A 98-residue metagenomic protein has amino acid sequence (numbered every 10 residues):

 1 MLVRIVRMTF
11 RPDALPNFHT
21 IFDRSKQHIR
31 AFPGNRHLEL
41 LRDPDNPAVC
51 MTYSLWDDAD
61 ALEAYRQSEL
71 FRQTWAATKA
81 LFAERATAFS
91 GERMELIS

Functional and structural regions predicted by a protein language model:
L2, E39-A48, A76-S98: Glycine-rich beta-strand-turn "strand-cap" elements at beta-sheet edges
L2-T9, E39-R66: Short, well-ordered beta-strand segments in beta-rich or mixed alpha/beta enzyme and ligand-binding folds
T9-H19: Short, surface-exposed ligand-recognition loops at beta-strand->loop->(often short) alpha-helix junctions that present
A14-P16, D60-L62, L96: Residue-level signal for secondary-structure boundary sites
A14-P16, S25-H28, L40-R42: Intrinsically disordered, low-complexity segments enriched in polar/charged residues with Gly/Pro, especially when
N17, Q73, S98: Residues that form or flank phosphate/diphosphate-binding pockets in enzymes that use nucleotide phosphates
R24-R36, L55-F89: An amphipathic, aromatic/His-enriched active-site/gating alpha helix that lines ligand/cofactor pockets
